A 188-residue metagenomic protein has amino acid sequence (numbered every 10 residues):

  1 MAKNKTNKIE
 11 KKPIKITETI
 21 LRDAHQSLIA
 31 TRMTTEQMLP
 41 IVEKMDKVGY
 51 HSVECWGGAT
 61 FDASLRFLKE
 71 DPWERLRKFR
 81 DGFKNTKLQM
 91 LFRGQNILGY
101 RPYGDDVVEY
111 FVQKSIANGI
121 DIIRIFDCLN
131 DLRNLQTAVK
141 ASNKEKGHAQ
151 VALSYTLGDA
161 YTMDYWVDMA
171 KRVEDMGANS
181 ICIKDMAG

Functional and structural regions predicted by a protein language model:
M1-K12: Basic/polar N-terminal segments that are highly enriched at the extreme N-terminus, encompassing both cleavable
K11-I16, A30-T60, L65-K87, N96-G188: Alpha/beta enzyme core
R22-Q26, T31: Acidic, glycine/proline-rich low-complexity segments that act as flexible tails and inter-domain linkers
